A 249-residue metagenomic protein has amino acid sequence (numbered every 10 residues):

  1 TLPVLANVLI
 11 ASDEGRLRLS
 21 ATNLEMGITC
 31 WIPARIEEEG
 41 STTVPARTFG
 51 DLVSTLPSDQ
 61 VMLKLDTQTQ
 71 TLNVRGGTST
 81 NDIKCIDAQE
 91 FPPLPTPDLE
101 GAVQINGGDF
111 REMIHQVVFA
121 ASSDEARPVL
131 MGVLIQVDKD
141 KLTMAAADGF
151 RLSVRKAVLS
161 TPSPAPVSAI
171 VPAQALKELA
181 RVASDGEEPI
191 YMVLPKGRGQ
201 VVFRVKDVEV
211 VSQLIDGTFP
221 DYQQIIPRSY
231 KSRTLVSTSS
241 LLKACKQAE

Functional and structural regions predicted by a protein language model:
T1-E249: Structural preference for solvent-exposed beta-strand-turn elements and adjacent flexible terminal/loop segments within
